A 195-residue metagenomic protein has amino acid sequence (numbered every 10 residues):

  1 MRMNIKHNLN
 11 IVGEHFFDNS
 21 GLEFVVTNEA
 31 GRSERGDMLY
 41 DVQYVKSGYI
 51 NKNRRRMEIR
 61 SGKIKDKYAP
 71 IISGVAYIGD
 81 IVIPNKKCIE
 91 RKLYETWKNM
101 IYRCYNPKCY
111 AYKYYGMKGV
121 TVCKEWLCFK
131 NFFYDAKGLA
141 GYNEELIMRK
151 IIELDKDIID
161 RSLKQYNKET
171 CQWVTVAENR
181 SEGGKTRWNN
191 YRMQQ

Functional and structural regions predicted by a protein language model:
M1, N53-R55, N179, Y191: Short, intrinsically disordered low-complexity segments
M1-N53, Y68-K98: Short helix-coil boundary/hinge micro-motifs
M3, M57, S61, M193-Q195: Positively charged, low-complexity intrinsically disordered regions
I50-N53, C109-K113: Acidic Ser/Thr/Pro-rich low-complexity disordered segments that often serve as glycosylated linkers/stalks around
E58-I71, A76, C171-E182: Short, structured interface segments
P84-N106, Y112-Q194: Short, cationic Gly/His-enriched loop motifs
